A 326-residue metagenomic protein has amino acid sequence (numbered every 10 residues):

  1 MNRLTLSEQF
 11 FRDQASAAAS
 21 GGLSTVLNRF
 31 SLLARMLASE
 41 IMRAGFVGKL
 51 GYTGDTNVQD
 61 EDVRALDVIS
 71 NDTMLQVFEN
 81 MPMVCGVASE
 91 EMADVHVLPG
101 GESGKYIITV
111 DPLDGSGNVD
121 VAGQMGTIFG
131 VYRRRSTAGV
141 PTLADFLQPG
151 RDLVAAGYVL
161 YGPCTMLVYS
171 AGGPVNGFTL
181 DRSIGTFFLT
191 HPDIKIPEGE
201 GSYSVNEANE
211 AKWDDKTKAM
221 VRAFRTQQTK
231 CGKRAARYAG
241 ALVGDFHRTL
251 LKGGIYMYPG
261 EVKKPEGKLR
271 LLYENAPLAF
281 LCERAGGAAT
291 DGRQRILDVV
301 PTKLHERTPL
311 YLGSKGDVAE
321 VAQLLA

Functional and structural regions predicted by a protein language model:
M1-G48, D55-N57, V68-A326: IMPase-like, lithium-sensitive Mg2+-dependent phosphomonoesterase catalytic core
E61-R64: Alpha-helical scaffold segments that form or flank carboxylate-/histidine-based iron centers
